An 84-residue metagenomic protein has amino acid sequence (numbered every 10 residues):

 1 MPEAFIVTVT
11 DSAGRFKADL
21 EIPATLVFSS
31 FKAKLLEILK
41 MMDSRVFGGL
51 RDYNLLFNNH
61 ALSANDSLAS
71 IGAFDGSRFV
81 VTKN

Functional and structural regions predicted by a protein language model:
M1-N84: Ubiquitin system architectures
